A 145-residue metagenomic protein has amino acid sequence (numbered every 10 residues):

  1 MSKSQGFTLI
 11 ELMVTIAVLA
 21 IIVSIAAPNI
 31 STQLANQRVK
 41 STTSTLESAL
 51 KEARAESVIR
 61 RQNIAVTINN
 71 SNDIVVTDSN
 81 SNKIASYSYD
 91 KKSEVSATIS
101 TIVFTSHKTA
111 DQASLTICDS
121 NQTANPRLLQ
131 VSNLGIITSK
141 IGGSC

Functional and structural regions predicted by a protein language model:
M1-I30: N-terminal single-pass transmembrane signal-anchor helix
F7, S41-T42: A generic structural signal for short
M13, S44-T45: Active-site phosphate/pyrophosphate-handling residues
I25, N29-S41, S48-I59, N63-C145: N-terminal helix-rich module
